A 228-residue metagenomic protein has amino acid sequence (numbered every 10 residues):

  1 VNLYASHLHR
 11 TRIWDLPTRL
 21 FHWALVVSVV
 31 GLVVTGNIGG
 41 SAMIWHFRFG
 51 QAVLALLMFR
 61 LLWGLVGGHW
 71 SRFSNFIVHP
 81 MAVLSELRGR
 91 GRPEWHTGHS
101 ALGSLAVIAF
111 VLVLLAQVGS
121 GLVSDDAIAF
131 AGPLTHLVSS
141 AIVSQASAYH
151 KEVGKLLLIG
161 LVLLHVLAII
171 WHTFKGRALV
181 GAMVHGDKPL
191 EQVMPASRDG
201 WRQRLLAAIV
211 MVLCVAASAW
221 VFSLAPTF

Functional and structural regions predicted by a protein language model:
V1-F228: Membrane-embedded alpha-helical bundles that constitute the cytochrome b-like, heme-associated redox core of multi-pass
